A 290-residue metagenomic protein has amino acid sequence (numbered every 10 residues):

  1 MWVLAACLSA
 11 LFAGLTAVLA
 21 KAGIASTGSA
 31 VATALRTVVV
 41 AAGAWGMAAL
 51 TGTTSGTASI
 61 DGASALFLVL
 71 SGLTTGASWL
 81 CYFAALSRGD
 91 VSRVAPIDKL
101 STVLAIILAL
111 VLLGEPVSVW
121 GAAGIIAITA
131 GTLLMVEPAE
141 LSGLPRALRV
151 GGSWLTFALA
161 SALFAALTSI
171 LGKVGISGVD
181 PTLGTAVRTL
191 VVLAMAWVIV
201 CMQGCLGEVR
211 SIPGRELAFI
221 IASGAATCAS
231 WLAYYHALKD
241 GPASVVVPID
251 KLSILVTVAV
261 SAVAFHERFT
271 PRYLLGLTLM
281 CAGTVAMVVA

Functional and structural regions predicted by a protein language model:
M1-F12, L19-V31, L35-V69, L73 (+5 more regions): Membrane-interface interhelical linkers
M1-L8, V103-L163, T270-A290: Juxtamembrane helix-loop boundary signature in multi-pass membrane transporters
L8, L35-R36, L70, I97-L100 (+4 more regions): Hydrophobic core positions of alpha-helical segments in small-molecule transporters and transporter systems
A10, G14, V18, W45 (+11 more regions): Hydrophobic/small/kink-forming positions within alpha-helical transmembrane segments of polytopic membrane proteins
K21, F83, A109-L110, K173 (+2 more regions): Small-residue-mediated transmembrane helix hinge/kink sites in multi-pass secondary transporters
A30-V31, S92, S118, T182-L183 (+2 more regions): Residues that define the loop-to-transmembrane-helix transition and helix capping in multi-pass membrane transporters
V38-A44, I97-V111, V191-M195, I249-V263 (+1 more regions): Alpha-helical transmembrane segments of compact multi-pass small-molecule transporters, enriched in specific families
V69, V150-L183: Selected transmembrane alpha-helices and immediately adjacent juxtamembrane segments of polytopic inner-membrane
